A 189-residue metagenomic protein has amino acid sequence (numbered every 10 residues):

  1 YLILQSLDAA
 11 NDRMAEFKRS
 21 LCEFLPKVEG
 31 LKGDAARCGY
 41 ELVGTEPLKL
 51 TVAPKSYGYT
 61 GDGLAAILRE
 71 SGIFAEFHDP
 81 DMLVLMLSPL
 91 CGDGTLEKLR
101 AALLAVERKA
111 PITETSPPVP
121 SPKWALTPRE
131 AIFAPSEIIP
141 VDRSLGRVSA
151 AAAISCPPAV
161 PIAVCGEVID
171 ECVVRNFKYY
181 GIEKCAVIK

Functional and structural regions predicted by a protein language model:
L2-G30: Structural signature of PLP-dependent enzymes
A9-A10, K55-Y57, L90-G92, E167-D170 (+1 more regions): Short, glycine-/Ser/Thr-/acidic-enriched flexible segments
N11, A15, L103, E107-A110: Short, hydrophobic alpha-helical segments
L21-S71, P80-E107, P118-D142: Conserved PLP-binding catalytic core of the aspartate aminotransferase-like
E41-L42, I73-H78, V148-P158: Short, flexible, solvent-exposed loop/turn segments with mixed acidic/basic and small polar residues
R108-P117, A186-K189: Conserved short beta-strand edge segments in small beta-sheet-based binding/regulatory domains
W124-K189: C-terminal accessory/binding modules appended to enzymatic or scaffolding proteins
